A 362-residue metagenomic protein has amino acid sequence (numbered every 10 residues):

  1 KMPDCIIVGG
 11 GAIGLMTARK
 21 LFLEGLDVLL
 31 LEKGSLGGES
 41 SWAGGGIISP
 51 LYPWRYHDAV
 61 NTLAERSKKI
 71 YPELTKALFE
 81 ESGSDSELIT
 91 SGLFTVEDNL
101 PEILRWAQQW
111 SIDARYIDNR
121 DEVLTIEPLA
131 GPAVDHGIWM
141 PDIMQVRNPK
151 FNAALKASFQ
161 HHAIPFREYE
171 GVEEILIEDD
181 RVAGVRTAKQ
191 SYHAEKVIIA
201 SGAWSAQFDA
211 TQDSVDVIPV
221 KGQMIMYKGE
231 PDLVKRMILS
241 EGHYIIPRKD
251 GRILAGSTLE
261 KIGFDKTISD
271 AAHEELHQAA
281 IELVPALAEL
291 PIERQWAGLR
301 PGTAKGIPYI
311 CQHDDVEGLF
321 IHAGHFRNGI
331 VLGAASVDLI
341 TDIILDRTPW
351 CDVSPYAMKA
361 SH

Functional and structural regions predicted by a protein language model:
P3-L30: N-terminal Rossmann-like FAD-binding beta1-loop-alpha1 element of flavoenzymes
R19-E24, G46-I48, S84-I89, S191-E317: Active-site substrate-recognition segment that forms the wall of the catalytic cavity or substrate channel
F22-G44: Glycine-rich FAD pyrophosphate-binding loop
I47-I126, A279-I281: Dinucleotide-binding Rossmann-like beta1-alpha1 core, especially the glycine-rich loop that anchors the ADP
G83-F94, Q108, A114-H162, T258-G263 (+2 more regions): Helix-loop-beta segment of a Rossmann-like dinucleotide-binding subdomain
I138-K196: Helical element adjacent to the flavin cofactor pocket in flavoenzyme catalytic cores
A286-H362: C-terminal catalytic lobe of FAD-dependent flavoproteins
